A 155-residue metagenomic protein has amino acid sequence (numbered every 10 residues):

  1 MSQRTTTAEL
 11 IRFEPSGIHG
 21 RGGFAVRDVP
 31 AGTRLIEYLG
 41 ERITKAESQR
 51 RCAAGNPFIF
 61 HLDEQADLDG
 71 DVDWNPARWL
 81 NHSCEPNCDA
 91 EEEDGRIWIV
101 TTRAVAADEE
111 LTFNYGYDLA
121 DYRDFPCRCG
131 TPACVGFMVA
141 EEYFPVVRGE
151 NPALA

Functional and structural regions predicted by a protein language model:
M1, T7, P152-L154: Residue-level detector of intrinsically disordered, flexible termini and proteolytic processing junctions
Q3-E91, V147: Catalytic cores of histone-lysine modification enzymes
C84-A155: C-terminal SET catalytic tail plus cysteine-rich post-SET Zn-binding segment of SAM-dependent SET-domain
